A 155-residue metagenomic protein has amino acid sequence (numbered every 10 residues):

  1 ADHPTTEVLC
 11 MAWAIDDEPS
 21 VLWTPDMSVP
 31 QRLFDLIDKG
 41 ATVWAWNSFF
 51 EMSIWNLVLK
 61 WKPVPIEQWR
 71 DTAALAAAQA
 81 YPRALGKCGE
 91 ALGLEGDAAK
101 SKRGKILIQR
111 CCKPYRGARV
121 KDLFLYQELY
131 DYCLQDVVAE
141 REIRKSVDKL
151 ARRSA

Functional and structural regions predicted by a protein language model:
A1: Two-metal-ion RNase H-like nuclease active-site motif
T6-L9, W13, D17-L36, A41-D148: Active-site-proximal helix-loop-helix substrate-binding element of RNase H-like nuclease domains
L150-A155: Acidic catalytic cores of enzymes that act on phosphate-bearing nucleotides/polynucleotides
